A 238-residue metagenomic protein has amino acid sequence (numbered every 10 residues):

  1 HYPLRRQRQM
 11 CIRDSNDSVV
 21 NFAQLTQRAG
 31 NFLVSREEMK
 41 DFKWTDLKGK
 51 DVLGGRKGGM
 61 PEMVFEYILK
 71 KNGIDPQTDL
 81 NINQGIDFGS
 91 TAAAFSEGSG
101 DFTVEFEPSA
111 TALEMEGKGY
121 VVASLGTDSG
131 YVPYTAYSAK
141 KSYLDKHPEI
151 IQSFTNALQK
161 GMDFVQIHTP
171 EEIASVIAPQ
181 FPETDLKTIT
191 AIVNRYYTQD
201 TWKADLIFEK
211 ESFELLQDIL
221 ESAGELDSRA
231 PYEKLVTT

Functional and structural regions predicted by a protein language model:
H1-I12: Single conserved hydrophobic/aromatic residue that forms the stacking wall/gate of nucleotide- or nucleobase-binding
Q9, V20-N21, D101-F102: Short, Asp-centered acidic motifs that coordinate Mg2+ and/or phosphate in catalytic or ligand-binding sites
D17-T26, D46, K50-L53, V121-D128: A structural signal for short loop-to-beta-strand junctions that line the ligand-binding cleft of periplasmic/secreted
N21-F42, G130-K141: Hydrophobic/proline-rich hinge and linker segments of small-molecule sensing/allosteric domains, predominantly
G30-M115, K210-L215: Bilobed "Venus flytrap"/periplasmic-binding protein-like clamshell domains and structurally analogous long
G89-F181: Pocket-lining segment of extracytoplasmic ligand-binding domains
D145-S228: Secondary-structure end/capping motifs
S228-T238: Hinge/cleft segment of the Venus flytrap/periplasmic-binding protein
